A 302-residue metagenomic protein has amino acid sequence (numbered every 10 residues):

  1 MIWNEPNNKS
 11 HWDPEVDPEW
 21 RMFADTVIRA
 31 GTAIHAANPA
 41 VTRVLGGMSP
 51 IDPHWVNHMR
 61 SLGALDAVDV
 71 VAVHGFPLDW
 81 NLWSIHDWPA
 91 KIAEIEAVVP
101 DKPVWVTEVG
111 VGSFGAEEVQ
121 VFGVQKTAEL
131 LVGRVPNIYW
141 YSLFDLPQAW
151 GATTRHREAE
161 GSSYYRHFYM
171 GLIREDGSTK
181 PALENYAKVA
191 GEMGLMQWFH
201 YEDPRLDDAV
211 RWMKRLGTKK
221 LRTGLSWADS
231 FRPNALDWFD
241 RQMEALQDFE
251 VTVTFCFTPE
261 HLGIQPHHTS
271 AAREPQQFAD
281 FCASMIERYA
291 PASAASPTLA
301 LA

Functional and structural regions predicted by a protein language model:
M1-I51, V210-A302: Substrate-binding cleft and catalytic face of glycoside hydrolase catalytic domains, especially the flexible beta-alpha
I2-N4, G46-G47, D52-A93, K102-G112 (+5 more regions): Aromatic- and acid-rich polysaccharide-binding/catalytic face of secreted or lumenal carbohydrate-active enzymes
N7, P50-I51, P77-L78, G110-G112 (+5 more regions): Short, solvent-exposed loop/turn segments at secondary-structure junctions
H11-W12, W55, L82-W83, A116 (+1 more regions): Short glycine-/acidic-enriched loop or helix-start segments at secondary-structure transitions that form or flank
I28-G31, V56-R60, K91-A93, K126-A128 (+1 more regions): Short, well-ordered amphipathic alpha-helices
R29-V41, A67, I95-K102, L130-P136 (+3 more regions): A structural motif corresponding to the C-terminal end of an alpha-helix and its immediate exit/capping segment
I85-P147: Catalytic-core region of carbohydrate-active enzymes that cleave or remodel glycosidic bonds
A116-F122, L130-V135, Y139-M213, R232 (+6 more regions): Aromatic-rich peripheral "rim/lid" segments of glycoside hydrolase catalytic domains that contact and position glycan
